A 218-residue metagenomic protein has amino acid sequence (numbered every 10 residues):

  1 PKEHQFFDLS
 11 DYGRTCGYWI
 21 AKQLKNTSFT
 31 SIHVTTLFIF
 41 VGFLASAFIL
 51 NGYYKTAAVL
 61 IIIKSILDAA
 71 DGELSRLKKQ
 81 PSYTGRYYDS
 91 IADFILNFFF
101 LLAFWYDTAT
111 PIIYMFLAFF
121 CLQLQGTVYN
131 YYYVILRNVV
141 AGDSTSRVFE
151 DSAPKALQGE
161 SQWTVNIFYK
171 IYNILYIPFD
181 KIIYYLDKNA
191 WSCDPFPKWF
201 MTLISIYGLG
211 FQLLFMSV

Functional and structural regions predicted by a protein language model:
P1-T15, I135-V218: C-terminal membrane-associated helical module and adjoining short loops/tails
T15-S28, L50-G52, S75-T84, A190-F200: Short juxtamembrane and helix-loop transition motifs at transmembrane-helix boundaries in membrane proteins
I20, F38-S46, L96-A103, F211-V218: Hydrophobic, membrane-inserted alpha-helices
S31-T36, Y88-F94, F200-Q212: Select subsegments of transmembrane alpha-helices in polytopic membrane proteins, especially boundary-proximal
S31-T84, L101, L117-F120: Membrane-embedded alpha-helical segments that form the functional core of polytopic membrane enzymes, especially those
F48-T56, Y106-I112, V218: Transmembrane helix interruption/hinge and helix-loop junction motifs
S65-A69, F120-N138, P178-I182: Transmembrane alpha-helical segments that form the membrane-embedded catalytic/substrate-channel core of multi-pass
D71, S75, K79-A92, T145-V148 (+1 more regions): Juxtamembrane helix-capping/reentrant segments at transmembrane boundaries
